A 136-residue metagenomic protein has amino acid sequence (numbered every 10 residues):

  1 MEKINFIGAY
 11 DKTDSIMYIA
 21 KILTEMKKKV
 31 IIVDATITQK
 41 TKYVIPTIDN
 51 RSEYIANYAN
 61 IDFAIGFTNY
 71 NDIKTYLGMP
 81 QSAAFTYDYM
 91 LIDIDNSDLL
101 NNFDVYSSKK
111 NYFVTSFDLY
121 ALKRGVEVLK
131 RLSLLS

Functional and structural regions predicted by a protein language model:
K3-M17, K21, I31-Y89, D95-L99: P-loop/Walker-type NTP enzyme "switch/lid" segment
A20, T24, V105: Gly/Ala-rich phosphate-binding loop of Rossmann-like dinucleotide-binding domains, activating on the conserved
T24, Q81-A84, L129, S133: Surface-exposed amphipathic alpha-helices with a cationic face
V30-I31, L122: Secondary-structure transition/capping residues
Y89-S136: Conserved catalytic-core segment of NTP-binding enzymes
